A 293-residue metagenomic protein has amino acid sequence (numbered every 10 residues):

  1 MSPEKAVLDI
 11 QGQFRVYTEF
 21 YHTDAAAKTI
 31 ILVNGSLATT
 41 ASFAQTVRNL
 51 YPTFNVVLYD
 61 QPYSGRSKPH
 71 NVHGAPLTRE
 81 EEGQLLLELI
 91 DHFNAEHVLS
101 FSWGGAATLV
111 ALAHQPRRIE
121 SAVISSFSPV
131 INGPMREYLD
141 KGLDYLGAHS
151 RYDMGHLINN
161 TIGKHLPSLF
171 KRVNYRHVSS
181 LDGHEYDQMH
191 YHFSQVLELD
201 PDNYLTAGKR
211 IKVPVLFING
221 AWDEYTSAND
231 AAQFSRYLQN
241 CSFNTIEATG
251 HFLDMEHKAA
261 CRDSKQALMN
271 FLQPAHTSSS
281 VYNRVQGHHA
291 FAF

Functional and structural regions predicted by a protein language model:
F14-P69: Conserved HGGG/HGGXW glycine-rich cap/lid loop of the alpha/beta-hydrolase fold
L58-L99, D263: Active-site loop/oxyanion-hole signature of alpha/beta-hydrolase fold enzymes
S100-G104, T108: Gly/Ala-rich beta-loop-alpha elbow adjacent to hydrolase catalytic centers
A113, S121-S150: Flexible "cap/lid" loop of the alpha/beta hydrolase fold
G133-M135, D153-G208: Conserved alpha/beta-hydrolase catalytic His-Asp/Glu region
I211, F217-N219: Short beta-strand/loop motif that positions the catalytic acidic residue of the alpha/beta-hydrolase fold
W222-T226: Acidic catalytic loop of the alpha/beta-hydrolase fold
T249-R262: Catalytic histidine-centered segment of alpha/beta-hydrolase-like enzymes
